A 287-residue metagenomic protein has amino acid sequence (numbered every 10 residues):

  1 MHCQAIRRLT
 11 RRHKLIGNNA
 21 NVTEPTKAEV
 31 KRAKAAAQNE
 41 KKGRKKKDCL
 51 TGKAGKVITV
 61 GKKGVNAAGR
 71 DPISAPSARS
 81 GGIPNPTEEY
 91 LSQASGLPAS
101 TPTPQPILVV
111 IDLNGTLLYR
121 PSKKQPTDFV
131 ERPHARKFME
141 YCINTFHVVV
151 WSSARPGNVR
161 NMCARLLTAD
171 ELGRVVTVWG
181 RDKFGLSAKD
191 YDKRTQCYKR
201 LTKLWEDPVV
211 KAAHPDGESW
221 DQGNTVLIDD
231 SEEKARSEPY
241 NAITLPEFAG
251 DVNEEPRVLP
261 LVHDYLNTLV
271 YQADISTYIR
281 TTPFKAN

Functional and structural regions predicted by a protein language model:
M1-I111, K124: Non-catalytic pre-domain segments flanking phosphatase-related domains
P76, S80, P104, I111 (+8 more regions): Amphipathic alpha-helical protein-protein interaction segments
Q93-P98, P102-Q105, Q125-P126, R132-F138 (+4 more regions): Eukaryotic intrinsically disordered and solvent-exposed regulatory patches
Q105-L117, F138, N144-H147, R174 (+2 more regions): Core residues of folded domains in eukaryotic genome-function proteins
I111-S122, D182, D229: Short loop/turn segments at strand-loop or loop-helix junctions that form parts of catalytic or ligand-binding pockets
M139-A164: Substrate-recognition element of Asp-dependent hydrolases with the DxDx(T/V) motif
R160-N287: C-terminal cap/substrate-recognition subdomain and adjoining C-terminal extension of metal-dependent phosphatase-like
